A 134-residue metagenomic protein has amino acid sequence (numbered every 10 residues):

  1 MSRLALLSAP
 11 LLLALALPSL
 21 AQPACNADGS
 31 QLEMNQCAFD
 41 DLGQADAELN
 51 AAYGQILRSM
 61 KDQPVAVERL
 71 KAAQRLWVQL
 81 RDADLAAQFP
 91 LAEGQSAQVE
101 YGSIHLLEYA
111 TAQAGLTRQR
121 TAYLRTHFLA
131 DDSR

Functional and structural regions predicted by a protein language model:
M1-P10: Bacterial N-terminal signal peptides that target proteins for export
A16-P18: N-terminal signal peptide c-region/cleavage motif recognized by signal peptidases
L20-R134: N-terminal alpha-helical modules
